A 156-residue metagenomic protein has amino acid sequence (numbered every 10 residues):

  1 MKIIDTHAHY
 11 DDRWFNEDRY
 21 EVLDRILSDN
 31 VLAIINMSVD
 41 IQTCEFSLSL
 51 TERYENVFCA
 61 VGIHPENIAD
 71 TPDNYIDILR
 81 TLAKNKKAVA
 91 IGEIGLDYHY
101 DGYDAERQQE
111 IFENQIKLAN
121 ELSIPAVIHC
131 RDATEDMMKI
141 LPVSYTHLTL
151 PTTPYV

Functional and structural regions predicted by a protein language model:
M1-L148: Mid-domain alpha/beta scaffold segments of enzyme catalytic cores
H147-V156: Single conserved hydrophobic/aromatic residue that forms the stacking wall/gate of nucleotide- or nucleobase-binding
